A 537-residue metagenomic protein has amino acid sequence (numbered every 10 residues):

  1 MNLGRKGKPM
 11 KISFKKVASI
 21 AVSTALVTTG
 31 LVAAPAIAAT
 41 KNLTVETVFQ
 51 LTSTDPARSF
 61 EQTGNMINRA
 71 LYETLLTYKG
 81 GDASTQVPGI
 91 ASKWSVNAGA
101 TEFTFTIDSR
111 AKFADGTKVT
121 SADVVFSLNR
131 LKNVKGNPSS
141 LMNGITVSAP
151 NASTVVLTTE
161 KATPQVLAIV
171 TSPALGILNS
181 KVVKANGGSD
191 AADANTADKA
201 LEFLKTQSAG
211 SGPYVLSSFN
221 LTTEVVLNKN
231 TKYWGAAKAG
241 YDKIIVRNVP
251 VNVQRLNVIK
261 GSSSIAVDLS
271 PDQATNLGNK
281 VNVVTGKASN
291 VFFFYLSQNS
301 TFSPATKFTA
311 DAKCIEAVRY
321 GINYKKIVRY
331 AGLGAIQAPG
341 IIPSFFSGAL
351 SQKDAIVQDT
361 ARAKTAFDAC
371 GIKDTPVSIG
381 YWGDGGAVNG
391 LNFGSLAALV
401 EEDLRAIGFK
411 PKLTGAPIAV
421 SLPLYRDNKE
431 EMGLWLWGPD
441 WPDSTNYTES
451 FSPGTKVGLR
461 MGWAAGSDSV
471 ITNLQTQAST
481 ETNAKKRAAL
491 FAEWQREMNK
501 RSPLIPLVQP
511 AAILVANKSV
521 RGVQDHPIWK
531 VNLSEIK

Functional and structural regions predicted by a protein language model:
L43, N220, E224, K229 (+3 more regions): Detector for C-terminal structural segments
E46-A98, N129, A209-G210: N-terminal lobe/hinge region of extracytoplasmic solute-binding protein
Y78, N228-K232, A288-A317, G466 (+1 more regions): A bilobed periplasmic-binding-protein/Venus flytrap-type ligand-binding module shared by bacterial periplasmic
S92-N137, P150-T158, N257-K260, F308-A310: Aromatic- and charge-enriched surface segment that lines or borders ligand/interaction sites
S139-A192, N220: Surface-exposed binding/hinge segments that line and control ligand-binding clefts or catalytic entry sites
A174-A236: Gly/Pro-rich hinge or "lid" segments in bacterial periplasmic/extracellular proteins
Y214, I336-C370, G386-S395: Structural transition elements
T231-N276, S289: Ligand-site clamp/hinge motif
